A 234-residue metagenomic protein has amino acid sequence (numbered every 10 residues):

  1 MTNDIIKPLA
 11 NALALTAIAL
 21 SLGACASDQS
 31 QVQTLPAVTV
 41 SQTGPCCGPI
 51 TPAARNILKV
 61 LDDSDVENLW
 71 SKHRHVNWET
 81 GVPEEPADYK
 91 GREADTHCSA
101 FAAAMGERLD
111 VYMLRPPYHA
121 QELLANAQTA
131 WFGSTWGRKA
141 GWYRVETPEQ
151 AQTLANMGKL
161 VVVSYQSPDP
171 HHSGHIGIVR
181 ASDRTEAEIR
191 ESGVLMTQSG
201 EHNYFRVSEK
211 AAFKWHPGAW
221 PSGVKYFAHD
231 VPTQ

Functional and structural regions predicted by a protein language model:
T2-L13: Bacterial N-terminal signal peptides that target proteins for export
D4, D110, T185-A187: Short amphipathic alpha-helical segments with coiled-coil-like heptad repeat character
G23-A24: C-terminal motif of bacterial Sec signal peptides marking the signal peptidase cleavage site
Q29-Q121: N-terminal capping segments
A120-E201: ...with weaker cross-activation on analogous glycine-rich loops/strands in unrelated enzymes
S192-Q234: Low-complexity, Gly/Ser/Thr/Pro-rich intrinsically disordered linker/tail segments
